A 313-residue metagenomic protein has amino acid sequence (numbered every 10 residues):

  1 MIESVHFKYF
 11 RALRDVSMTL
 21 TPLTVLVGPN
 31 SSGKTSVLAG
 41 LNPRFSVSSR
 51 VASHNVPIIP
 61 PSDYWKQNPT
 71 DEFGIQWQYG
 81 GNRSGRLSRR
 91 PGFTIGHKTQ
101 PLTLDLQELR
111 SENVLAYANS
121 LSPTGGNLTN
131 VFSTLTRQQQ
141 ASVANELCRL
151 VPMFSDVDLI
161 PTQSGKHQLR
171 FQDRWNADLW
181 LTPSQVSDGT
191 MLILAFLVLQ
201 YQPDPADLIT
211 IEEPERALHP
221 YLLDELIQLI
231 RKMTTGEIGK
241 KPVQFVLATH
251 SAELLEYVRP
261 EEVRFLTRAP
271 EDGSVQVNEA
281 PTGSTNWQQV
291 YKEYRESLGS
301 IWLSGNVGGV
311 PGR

Functional and structural regions predicted by a protein language model:
M1-F45, Q168-R170, R174-G312: Switch/communication elements of ASCE P-loop NTPase nucleotide-binding domains
F45-D204, S297-S300, R313: Phosphate-coordinating catalytic segments in nucleotide- and nucleic-acid-processing enzymes
